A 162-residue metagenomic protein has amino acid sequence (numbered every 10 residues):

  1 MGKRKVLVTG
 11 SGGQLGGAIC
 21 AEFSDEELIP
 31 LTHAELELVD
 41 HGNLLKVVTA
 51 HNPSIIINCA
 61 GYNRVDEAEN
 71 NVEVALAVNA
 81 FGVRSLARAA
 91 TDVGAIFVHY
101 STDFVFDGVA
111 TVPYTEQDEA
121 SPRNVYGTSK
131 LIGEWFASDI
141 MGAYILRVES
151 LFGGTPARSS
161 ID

Functional and structural regions predicted by a protein language model:
R4-F23: N-terminal Rossmann NAD(P)H-binding glycine-rich loop of SDR-like oxidoreductase domains
T9, L31, I56-A60, F97-T102 (+2 more regions): SDR active-site strand-loop-helix element
S24-K46: Adenosine-cofactor binding site in Rossmann-like domains, unifying the SAM/SAH pocket of S-adenosylmethionine-dependent
H41-V78: NAD(P)H-binding glycine-rich loop region in Rossmannoid oxidoreductase-like domains and their noncatalytic homologs
Y62-V65, N70, T102-R123: Active-site "gating" loop of Rossmann-like NAD(P)-dependent oxidoreductase/epimerase domains
N70-V98: NAD(P)-cofactor binding segment of oxidoreductase domains
S129: Active-site helix of classical SDR
W135-D162: NAD(P)-dependent short-chain dehydrogenase/reductase
